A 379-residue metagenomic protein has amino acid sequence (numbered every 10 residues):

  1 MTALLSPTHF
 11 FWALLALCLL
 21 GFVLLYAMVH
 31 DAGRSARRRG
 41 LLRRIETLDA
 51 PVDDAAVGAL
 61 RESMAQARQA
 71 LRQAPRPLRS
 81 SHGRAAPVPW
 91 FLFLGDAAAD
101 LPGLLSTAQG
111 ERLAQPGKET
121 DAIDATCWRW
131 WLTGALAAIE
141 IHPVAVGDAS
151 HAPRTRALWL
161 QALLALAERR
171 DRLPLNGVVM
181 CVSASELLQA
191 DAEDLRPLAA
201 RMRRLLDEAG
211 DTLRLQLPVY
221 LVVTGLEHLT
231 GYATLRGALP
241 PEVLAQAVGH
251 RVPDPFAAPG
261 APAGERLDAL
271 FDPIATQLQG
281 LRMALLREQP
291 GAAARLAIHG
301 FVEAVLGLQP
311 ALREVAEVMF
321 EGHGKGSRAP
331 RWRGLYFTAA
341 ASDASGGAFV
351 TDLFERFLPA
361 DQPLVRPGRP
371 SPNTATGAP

Functional and structural regions predicted by a protein language model:
M1-P379: Basic, amphipathic N-terminal segments
